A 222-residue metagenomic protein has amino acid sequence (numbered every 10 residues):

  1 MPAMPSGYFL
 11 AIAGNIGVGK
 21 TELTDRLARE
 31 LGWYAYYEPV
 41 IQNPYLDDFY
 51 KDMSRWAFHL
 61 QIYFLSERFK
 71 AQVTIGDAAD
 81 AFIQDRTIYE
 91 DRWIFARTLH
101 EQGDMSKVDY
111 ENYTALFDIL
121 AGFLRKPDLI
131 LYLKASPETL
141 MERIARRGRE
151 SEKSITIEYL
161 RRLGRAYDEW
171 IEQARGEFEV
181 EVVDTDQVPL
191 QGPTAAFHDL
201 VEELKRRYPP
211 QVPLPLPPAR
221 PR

Functional and structural regions predicted by a protein language model:
I12: Hydrophobic anchor at the beta1->P-loop junction of P-loop NTPases
N15: P-loop (Walker A) phosphate-binding loop of NTP-binding proteins
K20: Conserved lysine of the Walker
R29-E67, I94: Conserved substrate/cofactor phosphate-moiety recognition/catalytic segment in nucleotide-dependent phosphotransferases
R68-V108: A basic- and aromatic-enriched beta-loop-alpha substructure that forms the phosphate/nucleotide- and DNA/RNA-contacting
W93-A166: A glycine- and Lys/Arg-enriched "phosphate-lid" helix/loop adjacent to the NTP-binding pocket of small-molecule kinases
M141-R222: NTP-dependent small-molecule kinase module
